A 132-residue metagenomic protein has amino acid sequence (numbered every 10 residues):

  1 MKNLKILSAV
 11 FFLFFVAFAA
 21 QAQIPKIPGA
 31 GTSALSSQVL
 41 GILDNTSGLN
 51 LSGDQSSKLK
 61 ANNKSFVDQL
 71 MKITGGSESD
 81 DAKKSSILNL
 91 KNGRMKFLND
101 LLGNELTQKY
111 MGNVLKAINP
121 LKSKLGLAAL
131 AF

Functional and structural regions predicted by a protein language model:
M1-P28: Bacterial Sec-dependent N-terminal signal peptides
Q23-F132: Charge-rich (acidic/polar
